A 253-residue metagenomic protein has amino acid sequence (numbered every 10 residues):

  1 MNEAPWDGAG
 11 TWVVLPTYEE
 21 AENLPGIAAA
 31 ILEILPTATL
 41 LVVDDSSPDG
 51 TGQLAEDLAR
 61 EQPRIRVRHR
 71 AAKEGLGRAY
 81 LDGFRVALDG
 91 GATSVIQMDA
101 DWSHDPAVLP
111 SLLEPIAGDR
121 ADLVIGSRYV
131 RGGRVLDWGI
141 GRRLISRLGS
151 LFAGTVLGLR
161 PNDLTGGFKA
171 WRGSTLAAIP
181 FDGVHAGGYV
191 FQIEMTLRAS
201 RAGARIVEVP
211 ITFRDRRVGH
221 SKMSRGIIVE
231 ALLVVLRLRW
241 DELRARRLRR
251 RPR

Functional and structural regions predicted by a protein language model:
M1-A30: N-proximal low-complexity "stem/linker" segments adjacent to membrane-targeting elements
M1-G8, G158, F181-R253: Hydrophobic helical membrane-anchoring modules
G10-W12, T39, E194: Cell-envelope/extracellular polymer assembly enzymes that use nucleotide-activated donors
L15, A28, T37-S47, R68-H69: Short beta-strand/loop segment that forms part of the nucleotide-sugar
E22-G26, D49-L58: Acidic helix N-cap motif at the loop->helix transition within catalytic regions of sugar-transfer enzymes
D44-Q53, A72, W102: A conserved acidic beta->alpha catalytic loop
R66-D89, P106-Y189, R216-A231: Acceptor/aglycone-binding surface of glycosyltransferases and processive sugar-polymer synthases
A92-S103: Short beta-strand-to-loop acidic/aromatic patch adjacent to the donor-nucleotide binding site
